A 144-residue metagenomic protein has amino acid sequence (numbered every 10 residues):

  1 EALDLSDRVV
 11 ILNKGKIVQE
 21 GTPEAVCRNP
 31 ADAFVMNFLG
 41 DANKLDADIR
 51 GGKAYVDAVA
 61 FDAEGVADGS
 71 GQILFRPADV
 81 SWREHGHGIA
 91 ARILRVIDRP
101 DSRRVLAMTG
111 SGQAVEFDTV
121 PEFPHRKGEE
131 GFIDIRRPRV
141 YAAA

Functional and structural regions predicted by a protein language model:
L3-S6, F38: Hydrophobic Walker B segment
R8, E20-G21, N29: Short, glycine/charged-rich "phosphate-handling" switch motifs in NTP-dependent and phosphotransfer domains
I11-L12, F75: Catalytic metal- and UDP-sugar-binding loop of GT-A-like glycosyltransferases, i.e., residues flanking the conserved
T22, F34, D48, A90-R95: Residues located in well-ordered beta-strands
E24-R28, M36: Short acidic-hydrophobic catalytic motif
A42-K44, G52-A144: Non-catalytic connector elements of ABC transporters
